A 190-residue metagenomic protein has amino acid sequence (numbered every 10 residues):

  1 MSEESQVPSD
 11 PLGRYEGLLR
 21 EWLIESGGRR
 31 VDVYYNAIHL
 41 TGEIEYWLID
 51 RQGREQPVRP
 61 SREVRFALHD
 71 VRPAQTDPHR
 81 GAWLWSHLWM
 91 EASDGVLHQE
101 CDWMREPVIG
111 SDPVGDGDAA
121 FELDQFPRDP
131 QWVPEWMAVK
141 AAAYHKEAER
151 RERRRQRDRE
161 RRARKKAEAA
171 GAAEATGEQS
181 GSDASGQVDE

Functional and structural regions predicted by a protein language model:
M1-R54: N-terminal "first-domain core" detector
E3-D10, R14, R59-F66, D124-Q131: Alpha-helix boundary/N-cap detector
E21-E25, A74, V139, E168: Surface-exposed polar/charged interaction patches
V31, S86-L88: Short, structured motif recognition centered on aromatic/hydrophobic residues
Y35-E63, G81, H98-D112: Extended intrinsically disordered, low-complexity coil regions enriched in Ser, Thr, Gly, Ala and often Pro
R59-R80, S86: Short, solvent-exposed interaction modules
W89-S93: Short beta-strand micro-motifs enriched in acidic
H98-E190: Acidic, proline/glycine-rich low-complexity IDRs
